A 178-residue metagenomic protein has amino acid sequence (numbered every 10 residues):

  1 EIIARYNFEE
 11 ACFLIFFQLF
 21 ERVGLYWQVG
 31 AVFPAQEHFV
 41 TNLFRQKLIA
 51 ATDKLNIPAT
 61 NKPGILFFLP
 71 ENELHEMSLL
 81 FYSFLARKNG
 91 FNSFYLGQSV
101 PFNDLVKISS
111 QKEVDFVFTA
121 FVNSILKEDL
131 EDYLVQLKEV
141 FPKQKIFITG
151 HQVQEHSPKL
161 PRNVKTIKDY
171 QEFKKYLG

Functional and structural regions predicted by a protein language model:
E1-N56: Long amphipathic alpha-helical segments
F39, R45-G178: C-terminal regulatory/effector modules of DNA-binding transcriptional regulators
